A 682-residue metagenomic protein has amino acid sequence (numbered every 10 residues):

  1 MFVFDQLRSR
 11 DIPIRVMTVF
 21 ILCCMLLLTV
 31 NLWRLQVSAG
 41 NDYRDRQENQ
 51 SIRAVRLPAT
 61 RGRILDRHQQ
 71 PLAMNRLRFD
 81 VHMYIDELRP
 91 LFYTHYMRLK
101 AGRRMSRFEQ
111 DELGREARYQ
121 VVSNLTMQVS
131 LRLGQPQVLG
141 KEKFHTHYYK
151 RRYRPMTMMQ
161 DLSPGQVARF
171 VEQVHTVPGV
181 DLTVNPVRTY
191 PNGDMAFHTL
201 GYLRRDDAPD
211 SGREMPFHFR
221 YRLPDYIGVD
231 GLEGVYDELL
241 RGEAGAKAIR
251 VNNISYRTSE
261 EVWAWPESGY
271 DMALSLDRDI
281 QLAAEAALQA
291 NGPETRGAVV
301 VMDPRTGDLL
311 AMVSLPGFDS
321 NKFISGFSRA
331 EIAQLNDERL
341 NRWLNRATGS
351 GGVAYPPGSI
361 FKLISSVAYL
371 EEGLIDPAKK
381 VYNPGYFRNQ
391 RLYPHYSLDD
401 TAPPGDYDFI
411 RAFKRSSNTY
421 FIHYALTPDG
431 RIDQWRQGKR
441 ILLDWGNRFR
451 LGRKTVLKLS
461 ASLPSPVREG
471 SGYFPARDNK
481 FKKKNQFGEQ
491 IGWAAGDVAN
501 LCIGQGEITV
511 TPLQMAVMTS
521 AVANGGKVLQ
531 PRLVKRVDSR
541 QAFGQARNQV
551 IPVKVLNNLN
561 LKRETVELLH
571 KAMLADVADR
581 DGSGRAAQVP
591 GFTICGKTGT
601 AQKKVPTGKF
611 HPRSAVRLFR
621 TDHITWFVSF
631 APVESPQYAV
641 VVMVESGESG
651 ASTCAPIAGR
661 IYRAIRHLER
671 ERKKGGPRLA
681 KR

Functional and structural regions predicted by a protein language model:
F2, R8-D42: Hydrophobic alpha-helical transmembrane signal-anchor segments
D11, A73, R250-E267, L276 (+3 more regions): Beta-lactam-recognizing serine transpeptidase/beta-lactamase-like catalytic domain environment
R44-G62: Short extracytoplasmic/periplasmic juxtamembrane "stem" segments immediately C-terminal to an N-terminal membrane anchor
R56-T60, P293-G297, Y355: Short, small/polar residue-rich loop motifs at catalytic or cofactor-binding pockets
L57, I64-A73, A284, V299-L310: Short, glycine-anchored, charge-dense loop/turn motifs used at functional sites
A73-R78, H82-M83, E87, R115-S268 (+4 more regions): Small/polar-residue-rich segments within soluble enzyme cores
P155, Y256-V299: Conserved, well-ordered alpha-helix/loop/beta-strand core segments that scaffold catalytic motifs
R222-R250, R296-I324, L442: Carboxylate/His-rich catalytic cores and anion/metal-binding grooves
